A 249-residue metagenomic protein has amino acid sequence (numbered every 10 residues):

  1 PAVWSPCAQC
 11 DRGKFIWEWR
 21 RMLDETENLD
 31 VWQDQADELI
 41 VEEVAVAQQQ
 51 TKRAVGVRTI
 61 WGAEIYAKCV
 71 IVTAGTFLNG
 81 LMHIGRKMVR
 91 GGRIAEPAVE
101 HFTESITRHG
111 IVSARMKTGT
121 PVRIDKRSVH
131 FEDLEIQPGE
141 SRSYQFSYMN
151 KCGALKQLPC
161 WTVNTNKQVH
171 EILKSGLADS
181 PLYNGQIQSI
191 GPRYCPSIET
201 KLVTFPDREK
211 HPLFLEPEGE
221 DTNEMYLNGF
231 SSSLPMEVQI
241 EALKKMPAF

Functional and structural regions predicted by a protein language model:
P1-E38, W61, T73-R93, P97 (+3 more regions): Conserved N-terminal/central alpha/beta ligand/cofactor-binding core
S5-Q9, G92-E96, P159-N164, Q188 (+3 more regions): Hydrophobic alpha-helical scaffolding
E38-E64, V70: Conserved beta-strand-loop-beta-strand element in the redox core of flavoprotein oxidoreductases
A67-C69, T73-L78, L234-M236, M246-P247: Glycine-/small-residue-rich beta->alpha transition segments that form the dinucleotide
A67-K68, G80-M82, H170-L173, N223-Y226: Short helix/loop capping segments that flank catalytic or ligand/cofactor-binding pockets
E104-A114, Q168-I187, F214-E216, F230-F249: Flavin-binding catalytic cores
E132-G219: Long, low-complexity segments enriched in small/aliphatic residues
